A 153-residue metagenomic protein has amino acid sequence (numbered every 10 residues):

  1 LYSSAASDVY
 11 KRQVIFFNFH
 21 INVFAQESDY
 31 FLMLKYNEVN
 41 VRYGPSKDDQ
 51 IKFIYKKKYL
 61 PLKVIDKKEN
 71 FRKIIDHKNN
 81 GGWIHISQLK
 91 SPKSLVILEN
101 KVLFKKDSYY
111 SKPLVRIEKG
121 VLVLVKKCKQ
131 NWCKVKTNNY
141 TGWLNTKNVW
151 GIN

Functional and structural regions predicted by a protein language model:
L1-Q13: Single conserved hydrophobic/aromatic residue that forms the stacking wall/gate of nucleotide- or nucleobase-binding
V14-N22: C-terminal segment of classical bacterial N-terminal signal peptides
V23-Y43, F53-K58, I65-N139, T146-N153: SH3-family beta-barrel domains
S46-D49: Second-shell loop/turn segments in exported
